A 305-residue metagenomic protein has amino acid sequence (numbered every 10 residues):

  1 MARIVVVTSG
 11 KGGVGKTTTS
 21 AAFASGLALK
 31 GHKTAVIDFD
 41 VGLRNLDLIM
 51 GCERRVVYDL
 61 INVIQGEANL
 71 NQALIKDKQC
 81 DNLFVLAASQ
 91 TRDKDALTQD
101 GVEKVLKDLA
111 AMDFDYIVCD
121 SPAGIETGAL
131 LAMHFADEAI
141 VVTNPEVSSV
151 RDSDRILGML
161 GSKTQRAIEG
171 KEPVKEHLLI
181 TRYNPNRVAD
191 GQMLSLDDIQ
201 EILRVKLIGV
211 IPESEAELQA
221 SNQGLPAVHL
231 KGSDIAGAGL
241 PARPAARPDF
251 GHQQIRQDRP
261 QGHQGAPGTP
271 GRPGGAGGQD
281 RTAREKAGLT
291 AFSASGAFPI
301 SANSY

Functional and structural regions predicted by a protein language model:
A2-D40: Walker A/P-loop phosphate-binding motif and the immediately C-terminal alpha-helix
S25, K107, L130-L131: Alpha-helical segments flanking ligand/cofactor-binding loops in enzyme cores
S25-L29, H134, G158, S162 (+2 more regions): Short, well-ordered alpha-helices that flank and scaffold nucleotide-derived cofactor binding pockets
V36, I117-V118: Walker B beta-strand of ABC/ABC-like P-loop ATPase nucleotide-binding domains, specifically the conserved hydrophobic
F39-A111, E217-L225: P-loop/Walker-type NTP enzyme "switch/lid" segment
V57, N71, Q99, E103 (+6 more regions): Amphipathic alpha-helical transducer elements in NTP-driven molecular machines
A111-M112, Y116, P122-L207: Conserved catalytic-core segment of NTP-binding enzymes
A167-F292, G296-Y305: C-terminal lobe/tail of nucleotide-utilizing enzymes
